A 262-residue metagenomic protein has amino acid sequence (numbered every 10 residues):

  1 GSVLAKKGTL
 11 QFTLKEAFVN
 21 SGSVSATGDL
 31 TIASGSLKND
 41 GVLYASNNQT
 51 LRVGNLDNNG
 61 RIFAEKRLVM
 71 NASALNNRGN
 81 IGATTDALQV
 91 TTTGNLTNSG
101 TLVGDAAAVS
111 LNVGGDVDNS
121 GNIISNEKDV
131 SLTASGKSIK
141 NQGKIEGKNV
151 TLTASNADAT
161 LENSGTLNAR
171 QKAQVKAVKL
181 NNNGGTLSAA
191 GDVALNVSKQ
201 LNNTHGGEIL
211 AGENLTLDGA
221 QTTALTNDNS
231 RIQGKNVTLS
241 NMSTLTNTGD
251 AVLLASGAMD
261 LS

Functional and structural regions predicted by a protein language model:
G1-L4, V19-S25, K38-Y44, D57-F63 (+9 more regions): Short, T/G/N/S-enriched strand-turn elements that build extracellular solenoid repeat scaffolds
V3, G8-F18, G28-L37, N47-L56 (+12 more regions): Well-ordered beta-strand segments characteristic of repetitive beta-sheet solenoids
